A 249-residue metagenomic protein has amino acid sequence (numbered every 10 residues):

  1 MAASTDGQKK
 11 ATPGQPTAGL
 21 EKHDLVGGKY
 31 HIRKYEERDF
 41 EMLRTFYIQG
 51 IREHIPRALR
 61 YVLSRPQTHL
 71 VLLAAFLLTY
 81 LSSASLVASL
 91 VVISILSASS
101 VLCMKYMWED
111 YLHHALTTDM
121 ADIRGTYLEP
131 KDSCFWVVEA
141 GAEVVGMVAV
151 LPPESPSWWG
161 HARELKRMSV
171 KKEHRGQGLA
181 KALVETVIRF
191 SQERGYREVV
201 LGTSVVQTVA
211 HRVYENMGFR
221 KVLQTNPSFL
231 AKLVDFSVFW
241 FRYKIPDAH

Functional and structural regions predicted by a protein language model:
M1-L25: Short acidic N-proximal helix/loop "leader" segments that mark the beginning of a domain or an inter-domain linker
A2, S191-T203: Conserved GNAT acetyl-CoA-binding A-motif
H31-M42, H69-L70, V91-I95: A short beta-loop-alpha structural element at the N-terminal edge of CoA-dependent acyl/N-acetyltransferase catalytic
I48-A58, V62-L70, A75-A162, K166 (+3 more regions): Acetyl-CoA-dependent GNAT
E143, R167-E185, E193-R194, V205-R212 (+1 more regions): Conserved glycine-rich acetyl-CoA-binding loop
S204-H249: C-terminal "cap" of GNAT-fold acetyltransferases
